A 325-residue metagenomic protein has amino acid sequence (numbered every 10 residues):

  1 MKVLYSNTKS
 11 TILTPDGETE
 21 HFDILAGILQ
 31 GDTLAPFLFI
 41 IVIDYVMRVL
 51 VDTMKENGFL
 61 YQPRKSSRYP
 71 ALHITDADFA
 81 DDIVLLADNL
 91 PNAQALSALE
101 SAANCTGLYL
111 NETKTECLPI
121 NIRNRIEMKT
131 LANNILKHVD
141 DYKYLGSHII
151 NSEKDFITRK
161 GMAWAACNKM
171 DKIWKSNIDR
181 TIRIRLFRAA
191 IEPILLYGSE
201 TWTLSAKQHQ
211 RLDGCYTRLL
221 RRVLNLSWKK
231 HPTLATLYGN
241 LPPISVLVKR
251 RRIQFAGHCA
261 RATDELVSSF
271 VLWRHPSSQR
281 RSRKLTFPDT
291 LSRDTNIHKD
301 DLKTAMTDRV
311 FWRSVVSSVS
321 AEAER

Functional and structural regions predicted by a protein language model:
V3-N7, D308: Short acidic/histidine-centered micro-motifs embedded in hydrophobic/aromatic stretches that mark compact functional
I12-D32, P36-R325: Short linear motifs embedded in intrinsically disordered, charge-biased segments
